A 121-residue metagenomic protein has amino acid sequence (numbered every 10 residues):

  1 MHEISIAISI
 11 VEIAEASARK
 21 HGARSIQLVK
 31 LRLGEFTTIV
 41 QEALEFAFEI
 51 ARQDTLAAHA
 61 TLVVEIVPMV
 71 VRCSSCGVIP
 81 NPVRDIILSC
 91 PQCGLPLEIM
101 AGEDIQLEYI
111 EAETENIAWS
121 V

Functional and structural regions predicted by a protein language model:
M1-H59: Long, charged N-terminal interaction/targeting segments
R32-F36, E65-M69, E108-I110: Short loop/turn motifs enriched for small/polar and acidic residues
A60-L62, V71, P80: Internal catalytic or translocation cores that form aromatic/hydrophobic pockets or channels for amphipathic metabolites
V67-P68, R84-D85, G102: Flanking scaffold residues of small Cys/His-coordinated metal-binding clusters
V71, L88, I105: Cys/His-enriched microdomains
C73-C76, C90-C93: Short cysteine-rich clusters marking metal-coordination/redox-active sites
N81, E98: Short functional micro-motifs and their immediate structural scaffolds
Q106-V121: Long, charge-rich boundary regions
